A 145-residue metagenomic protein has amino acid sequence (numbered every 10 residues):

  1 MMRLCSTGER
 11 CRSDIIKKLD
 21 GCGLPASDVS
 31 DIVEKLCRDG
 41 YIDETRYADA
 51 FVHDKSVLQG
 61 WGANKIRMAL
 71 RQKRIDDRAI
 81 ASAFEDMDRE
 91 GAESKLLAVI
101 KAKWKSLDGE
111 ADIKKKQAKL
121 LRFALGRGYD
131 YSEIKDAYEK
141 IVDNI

Functional and structural regions predicted by a protein language model:
M1-I145: An alpha-helical, amphipathic repeat domain used for nucleic-acid recognition, typified by the mTERF helical solenoid
